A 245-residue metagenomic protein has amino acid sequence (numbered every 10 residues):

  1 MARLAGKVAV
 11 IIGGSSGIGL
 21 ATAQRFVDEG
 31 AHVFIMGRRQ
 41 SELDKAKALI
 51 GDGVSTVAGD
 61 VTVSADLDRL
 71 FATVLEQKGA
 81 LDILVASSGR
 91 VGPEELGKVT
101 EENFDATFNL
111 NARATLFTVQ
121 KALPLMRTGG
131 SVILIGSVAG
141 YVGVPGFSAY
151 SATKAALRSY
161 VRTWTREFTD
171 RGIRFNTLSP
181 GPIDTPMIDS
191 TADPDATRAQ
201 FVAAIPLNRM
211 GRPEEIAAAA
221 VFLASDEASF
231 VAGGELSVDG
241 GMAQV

Functional and structural regions predicted by a protein language model:
S15-S16: Conserved glycine-rich cofactor-binding loop
V85, T169, R174, V231-G233: Short, small/polar-rich loop/turn modules that mediate ligand/substrate recognition or access, typified
E95-L96, T100-F108, T197, F201: Substrate-binding pocket helix/loop in short-chain dehydrogenase/reductase
V119, T153, V161: Active-site helix of classical SDR
P124, R166-D170, S229: Alpha-helical segment proximal to the catalytic Tyr-Lys
S137: Residue(s) in the substrate-gating loop at a strand-loop-helix junction that position the organic substrate next
V142, V221, A232-V245: Short C-terminal tail/terminal secondary-structure segment of NAD(P)H-dependent dehydrogenase/reductase domains
